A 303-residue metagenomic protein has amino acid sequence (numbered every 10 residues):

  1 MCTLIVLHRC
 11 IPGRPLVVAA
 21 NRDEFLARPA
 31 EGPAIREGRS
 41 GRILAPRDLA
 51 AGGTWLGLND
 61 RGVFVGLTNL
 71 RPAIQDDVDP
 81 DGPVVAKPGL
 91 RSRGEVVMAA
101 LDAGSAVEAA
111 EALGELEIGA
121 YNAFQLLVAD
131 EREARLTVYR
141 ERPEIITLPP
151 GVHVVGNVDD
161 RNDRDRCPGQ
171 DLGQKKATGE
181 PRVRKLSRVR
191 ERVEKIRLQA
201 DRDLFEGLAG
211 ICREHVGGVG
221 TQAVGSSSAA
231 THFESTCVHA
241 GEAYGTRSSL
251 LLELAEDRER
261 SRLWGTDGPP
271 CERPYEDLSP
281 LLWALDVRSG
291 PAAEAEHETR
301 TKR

Functional and structural regions predicted by a protein language model:
M1-R303: N-terminal nucleophile
